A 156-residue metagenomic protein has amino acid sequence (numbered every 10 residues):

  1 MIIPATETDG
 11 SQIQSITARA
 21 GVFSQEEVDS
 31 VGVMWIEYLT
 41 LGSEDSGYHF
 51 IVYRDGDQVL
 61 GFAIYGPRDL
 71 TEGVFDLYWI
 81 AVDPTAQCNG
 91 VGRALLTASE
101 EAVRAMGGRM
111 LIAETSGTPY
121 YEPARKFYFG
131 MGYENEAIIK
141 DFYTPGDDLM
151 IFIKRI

Functional and structural regions predicted by a protein language model:
P4-T85, L96-A98, A102, M106 (+2 more regions): Acetyl-CoA-dependent GNAT
A81, G117-P119: Active-site-proximal loop/turn and secondary-structure-junction residues that shape catalytic pockets, frequently
G90: Conserved G/P- and acidic residue-centered "switch" motifs that form tight phosphate/ATP-binding loops in soluble
R93: Residues forming the Rossmann-fold NAD(P)(H) cofactor-binding site
V103-S116: Conserved GNAT acetyl-CoA-binding A-motif
E114-G117, F129-M150: Conserved catalytic-core motifs of GNAT/GCN5-like acyltransferases
A124: Helix-turn-helix
